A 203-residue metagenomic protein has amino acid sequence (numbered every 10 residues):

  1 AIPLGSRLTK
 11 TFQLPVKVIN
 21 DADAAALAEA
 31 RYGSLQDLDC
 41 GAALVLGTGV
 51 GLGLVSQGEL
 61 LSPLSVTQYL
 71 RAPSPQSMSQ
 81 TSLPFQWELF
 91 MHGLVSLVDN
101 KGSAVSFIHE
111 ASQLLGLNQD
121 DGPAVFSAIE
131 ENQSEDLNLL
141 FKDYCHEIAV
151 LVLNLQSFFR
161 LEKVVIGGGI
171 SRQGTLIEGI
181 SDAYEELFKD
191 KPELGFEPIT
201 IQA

Functional and structural regions predicted by a protein language model:
A1, L155, L161-Y184, T200-Q202: Glycine-rich phosphate-binding loops at beta-strand->alpha-helix junctions
A1-C40, T175-D190: Glycine-rich phosphate-binding loop and adjoining helix at the ATP-binding site of ATP-dependent phosphoryl-transfer
G5, I108, V152: Generic structural marker for isolated residues within well-ordered, non-membrane alpha-helices of soluble domains
T9-T11, K17-I19, Y32-N138, K142: Glycine/GP-enriched mid-protein hinge/lid loop-to-helix segment characteristic of carbohydrate kinases
I19-D21, E197-I201: Conserved beta-strand termini and adjacent loop/short-helix elements that scaffold enzyme active sites in alpha/beta
A24-A26, G51-L52, L61, S171-G174: Short, active-site-adjacent cap segments at secondary-structure transitions
E130, K189-G195: Flexible loop/hinge segments that line or gate small-molecule binding clefts
K142-F159: Phosphate/ATP-binding catalytic cores across multiple sugar-kinase/actin-like superfamilies, primarily ASKHA
